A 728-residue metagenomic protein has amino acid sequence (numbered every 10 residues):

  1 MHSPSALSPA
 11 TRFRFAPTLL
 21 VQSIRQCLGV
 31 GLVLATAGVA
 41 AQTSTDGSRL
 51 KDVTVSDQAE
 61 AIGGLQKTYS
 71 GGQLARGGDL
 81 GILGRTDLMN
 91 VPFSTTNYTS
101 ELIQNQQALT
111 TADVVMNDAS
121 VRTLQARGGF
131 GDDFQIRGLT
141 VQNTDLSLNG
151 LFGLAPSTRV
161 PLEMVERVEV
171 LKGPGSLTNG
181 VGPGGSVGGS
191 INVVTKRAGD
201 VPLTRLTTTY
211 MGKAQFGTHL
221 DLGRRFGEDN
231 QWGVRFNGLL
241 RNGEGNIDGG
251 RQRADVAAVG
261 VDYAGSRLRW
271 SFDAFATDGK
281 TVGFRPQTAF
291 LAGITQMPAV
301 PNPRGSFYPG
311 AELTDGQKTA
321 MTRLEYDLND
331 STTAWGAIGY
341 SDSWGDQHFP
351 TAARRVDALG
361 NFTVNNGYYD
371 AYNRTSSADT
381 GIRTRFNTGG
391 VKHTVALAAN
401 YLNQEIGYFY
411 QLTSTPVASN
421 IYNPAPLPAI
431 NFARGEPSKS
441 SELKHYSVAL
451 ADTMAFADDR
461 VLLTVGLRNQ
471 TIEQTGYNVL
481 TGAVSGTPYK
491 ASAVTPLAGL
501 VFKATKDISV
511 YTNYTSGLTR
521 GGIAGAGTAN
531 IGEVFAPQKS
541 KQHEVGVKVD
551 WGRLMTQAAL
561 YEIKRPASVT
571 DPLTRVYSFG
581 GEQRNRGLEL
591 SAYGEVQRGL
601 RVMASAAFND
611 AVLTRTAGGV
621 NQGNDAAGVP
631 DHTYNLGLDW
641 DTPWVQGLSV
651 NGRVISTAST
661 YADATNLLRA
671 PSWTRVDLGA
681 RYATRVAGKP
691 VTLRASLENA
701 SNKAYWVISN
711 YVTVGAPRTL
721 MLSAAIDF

Functional and structural regions predicted by a protein language model:
K51-V201, V545: Acidic, small-polar-rich N-terminal luminal/periplasmic segments of exported/outer-membrane proteins
E163-E166, S176-A257, Y263-R269, K318 (+1 more regions): Outer-membrane beta-barrel translocator/receptor signature
R241-G245, A258-D327, Y340-N373, P416-H445: Acidic/polar loop-and-plug regions of large Gram-negative outer-membrane beta-barrel proteins
D262, N373, K392-Q404, K439-R565 (+2 more regions): Structural signature of Gram-negative outer-membrane beta-barrels, strongest in the C-terminal barrel of TonB-dependent
K280-I294, N403-L412, L497, V501-E544 (+5 more regions): Surface-exposed extracellular loop regions of Gram-negative outer-membrane beta-barrel proteins, predominantly
D327, T333-G339, S343-F349, Y511 (+3 more regions): Membrane-embedded beta-barrel scaffold of Gram-negative outer-membrane proteins
V395, T512, H543, A626-F728: Conserved C-terminal beta-signal and adjacent last beta-strands/turns of outer-membrane beta-barrel proteins
A457, E562-K564, F579-A664, A704: Gram-negative outer-membrane beta-barrel transporters
